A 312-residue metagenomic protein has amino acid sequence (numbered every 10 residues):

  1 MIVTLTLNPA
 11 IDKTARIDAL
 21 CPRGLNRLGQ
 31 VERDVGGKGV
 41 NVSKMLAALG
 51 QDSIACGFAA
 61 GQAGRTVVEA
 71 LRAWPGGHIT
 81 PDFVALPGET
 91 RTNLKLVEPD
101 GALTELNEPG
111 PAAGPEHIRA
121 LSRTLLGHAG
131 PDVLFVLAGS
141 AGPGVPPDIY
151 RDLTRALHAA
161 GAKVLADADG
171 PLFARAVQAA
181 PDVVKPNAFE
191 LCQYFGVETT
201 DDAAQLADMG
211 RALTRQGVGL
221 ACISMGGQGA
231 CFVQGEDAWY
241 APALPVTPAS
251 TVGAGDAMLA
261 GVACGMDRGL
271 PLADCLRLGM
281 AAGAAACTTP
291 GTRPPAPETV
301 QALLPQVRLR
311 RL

Functional and structural regions predicted by a protein language model:
M1-R23: Positively charged, low-complexity intrinsically disordered leader regions
T4-L7, D82-F83, V136-L137, V164-A168 (+2 more regions): General beta-strand structural signal in soluble alpha/beta enzymes
R27-T90, L303-Q306: Substrate-binding N-lobe of the ribokinase-like
K44, T92-L96, G229-V233: Short beta-strand scaffold segments in enzyme catalytic cores
L46, N187, G255: Short, conserved phosphate/pyrophosphate- and ester-handling motifs at nucleotide-, phospho-/glycolipid
A85, K95-P131: Conserved phosphate-binding/catalytic loop of the ribokinase/pfkB sugar-kinase fold
V133-A204: Conserved beta-alpha-beta core of the PfkB/ribokinase-like small-molecule kinase fold
A156, A174, A203-L312: Conserved phosphate-binding/catalytic region of the ribokinase-like
